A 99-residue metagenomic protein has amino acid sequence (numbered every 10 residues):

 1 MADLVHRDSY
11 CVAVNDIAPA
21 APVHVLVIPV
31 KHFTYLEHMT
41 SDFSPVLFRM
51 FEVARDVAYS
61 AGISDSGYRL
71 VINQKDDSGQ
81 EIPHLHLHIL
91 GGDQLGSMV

Functional and structural regions predicted by a protein language model:
M1-V99: HIT superfamily nucleotide-processing domains
